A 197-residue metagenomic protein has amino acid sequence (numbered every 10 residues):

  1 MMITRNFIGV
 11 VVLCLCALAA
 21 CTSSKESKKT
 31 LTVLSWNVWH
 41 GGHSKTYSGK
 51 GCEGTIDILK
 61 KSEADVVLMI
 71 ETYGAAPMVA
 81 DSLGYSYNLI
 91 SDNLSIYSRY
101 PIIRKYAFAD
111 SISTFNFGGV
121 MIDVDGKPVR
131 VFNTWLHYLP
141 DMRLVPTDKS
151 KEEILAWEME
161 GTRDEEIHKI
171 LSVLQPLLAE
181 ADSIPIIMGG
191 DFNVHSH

Functional and structural regions predicted by a protein language model:
I3-G9, C21-S82: N-terminal, active-site-proximal structural segment of metallo-dependent hydrolase catalytic domains
G9-A17: Bacterial N-terminal signal peptides
K28-T32, S62-V66, Y85-S86, K127-R130 (+1 more regions): Loop/turn elements at helix/coil->beta-strand transitions in domains of secreted/extracellular proteins
S35-C52, H137-T162: Acidic/histidine-rich helix-loop elements that form or flank divalent-metal/phosphate-binding sites at the catalytic
W39, Y73, W135-H137, F192-H195: Catalytic metal-binding/acid-base residues of hydrolase active sites
Y47-G54, E71, I112, E158-I170: Soluble or luminal CAZymes and related metallo-dependent hydrolases
V66-L144: Structured beta-strand-rich core segments of catalytic domains in phosphoester-bond hydrolases
K149-H197: Metal-dependent phosphoesterases centered on the DNase I-like endonuclease/exonuclease/phosphatase
